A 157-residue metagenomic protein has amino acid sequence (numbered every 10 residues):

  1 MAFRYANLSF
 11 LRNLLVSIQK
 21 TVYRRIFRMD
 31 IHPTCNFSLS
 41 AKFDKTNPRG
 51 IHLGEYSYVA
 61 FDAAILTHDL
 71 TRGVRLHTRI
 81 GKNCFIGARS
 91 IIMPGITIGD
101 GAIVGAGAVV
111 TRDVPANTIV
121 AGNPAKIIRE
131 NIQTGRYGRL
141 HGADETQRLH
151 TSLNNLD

Functional and structural regions predicted by a protein language model:
M1, A116-I119, K126, Q133: An exposure/low-complexity boundary signal
M1-K45: Extended, small-residue-rich solenoid/repeat segments and analogous flexible loops that form exposed scaffolds
A6-L14, V74-G87, I91, P124-D157: C-terminal segments of enzyme domains that contribute to small-molecule binding surfaces
P33, S38-L39, D44, G54-E55 (+11 more regions): Left-handed beta-helix
L70: Membrane-interface transmembrane helices that cradle and orient dolichyl/undecaprenyl
